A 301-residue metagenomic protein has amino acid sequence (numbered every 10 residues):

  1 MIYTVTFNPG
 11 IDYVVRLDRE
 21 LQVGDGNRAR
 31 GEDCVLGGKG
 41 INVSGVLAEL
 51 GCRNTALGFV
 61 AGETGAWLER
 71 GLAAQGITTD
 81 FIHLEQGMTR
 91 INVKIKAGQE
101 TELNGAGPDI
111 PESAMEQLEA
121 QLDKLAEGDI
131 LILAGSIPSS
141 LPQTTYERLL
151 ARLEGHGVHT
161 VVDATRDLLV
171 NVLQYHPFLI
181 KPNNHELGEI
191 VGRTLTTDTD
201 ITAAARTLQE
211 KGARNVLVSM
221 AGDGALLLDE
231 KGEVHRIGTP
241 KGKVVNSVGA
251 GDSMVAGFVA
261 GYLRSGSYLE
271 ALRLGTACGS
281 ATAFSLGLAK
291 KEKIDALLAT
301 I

Functional and structural regions predicted by a protein language model:
M1-L57, G65-W67: Glycine-rich phosphate/adenosyl-contacting loop at the front of the ribokinase-like
I2, R53-T55, T79-D80, T160 (+1 more regions): Hydrophobic anchor at the start of a short beta-strand that flanks the dinucleotide cofactor-binding loop
V23-D25, E49-D129, L298-I301: Conserved N-terminal subdomain of the carbohydrate kinase-like
A48, E154, L263: Gly/Ala-rich phosphate-binding loop of Rossmann-like dinucleotide-binding domains, activating on the conserved
E102-N104, D129-G135, D163, K181-E186: Short beta-strands and strand-loop turn motifs
D109-R152, H159: Hydrophobic alpha-helical segments and helix pairs
Q143-E233: Conserved phosphate/ATP/ADP-binding segment of small-molecule kinases
D198-I301: Conserved phosphate-binding/catalytic region of the ribokinase-like
